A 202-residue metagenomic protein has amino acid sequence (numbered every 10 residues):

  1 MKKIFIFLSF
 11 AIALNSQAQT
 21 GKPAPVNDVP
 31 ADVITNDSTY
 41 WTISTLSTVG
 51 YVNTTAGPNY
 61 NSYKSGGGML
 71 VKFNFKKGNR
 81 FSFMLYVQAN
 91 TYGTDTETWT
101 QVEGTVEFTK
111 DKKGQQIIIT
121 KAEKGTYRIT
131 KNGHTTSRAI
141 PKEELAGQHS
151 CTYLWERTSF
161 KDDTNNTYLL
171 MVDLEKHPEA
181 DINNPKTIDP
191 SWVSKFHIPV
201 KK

Functional and structural regions predicted by a protein language model:
M1-G21: Bacterial Sec-dependent N-terminal signal peptides
Q19-Q101, T109-K202: Lipid interaction determinants
